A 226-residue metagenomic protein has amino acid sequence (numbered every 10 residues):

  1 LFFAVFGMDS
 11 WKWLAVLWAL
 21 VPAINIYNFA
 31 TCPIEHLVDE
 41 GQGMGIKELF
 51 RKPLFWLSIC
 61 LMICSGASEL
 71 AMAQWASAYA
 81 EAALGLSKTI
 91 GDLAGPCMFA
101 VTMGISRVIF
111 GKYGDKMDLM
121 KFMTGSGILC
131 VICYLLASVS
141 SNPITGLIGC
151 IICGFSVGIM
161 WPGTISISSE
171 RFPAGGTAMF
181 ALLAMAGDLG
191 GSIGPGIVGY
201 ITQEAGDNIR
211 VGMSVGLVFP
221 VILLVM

Functional and structural regions predicted by a protein language model:
L1, I159-F172: Intracellular juxtamembrane helix-capping segments at the cytosolic ends of symmetry-related transmembrane helices
L1-I34: Helix-loop-helix hairpin linking two adjacent transmembrane segments in secondary transporters
F2-M8, A80-E81, Y113-G114, V198-D207: Interfacial helix-cap and linker-helix signal at transmembrane-aqueous boundaries of multi-pass secondary transporters
I34-S58: Juxtamembrane intracellular "pre-TM" segments in multi-pass secondary transporters
K52-G104: Extracytoplasmic gate region of multi-pass secondary transporters
K121-L136: Structural signature of the two symmetry-related core transmembrane helices
I144-I152: Paired small-residue
A174-A205: A late C-terminal transmembrane helix in Major Facilitator Superfamily
